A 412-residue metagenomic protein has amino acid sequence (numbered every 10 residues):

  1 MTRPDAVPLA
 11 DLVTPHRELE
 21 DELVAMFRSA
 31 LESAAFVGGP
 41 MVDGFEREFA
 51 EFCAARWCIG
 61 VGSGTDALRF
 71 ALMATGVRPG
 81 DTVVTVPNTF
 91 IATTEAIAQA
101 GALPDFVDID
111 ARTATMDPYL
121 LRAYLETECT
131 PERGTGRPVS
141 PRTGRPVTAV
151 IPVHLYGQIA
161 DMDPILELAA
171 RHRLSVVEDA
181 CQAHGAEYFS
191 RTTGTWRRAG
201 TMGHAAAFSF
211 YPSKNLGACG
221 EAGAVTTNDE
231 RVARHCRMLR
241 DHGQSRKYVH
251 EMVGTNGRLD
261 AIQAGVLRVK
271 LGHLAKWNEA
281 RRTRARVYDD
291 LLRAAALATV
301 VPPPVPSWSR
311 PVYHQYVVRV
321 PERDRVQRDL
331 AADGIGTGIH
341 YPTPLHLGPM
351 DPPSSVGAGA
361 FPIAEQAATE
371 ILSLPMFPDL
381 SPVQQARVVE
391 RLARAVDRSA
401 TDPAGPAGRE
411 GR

Functional and structural regions predicted by a protein language model:
M1-A74, R78, A170, T369 (+2 more regions): Conserved PLP-binding active-site segment in aminotransferase class I/II-type PLP enzymes
L12-V13, V42-R47, A55-R56, Y119 (+7 more regions): PLP-dependent aminotransferase class I/II
E18, E126, R281: Pyridoxal 5′-phosphate
M73-L155, I159-R171, S175-A180, E187: PLP-dependent aminotransferase-like
E95-I97, L168, R198, N215 (+1 more regions): Hydrophobic/aromatic ligand-binding patch that stacks against planar heteroaromatic rings of cofactors or nucleotides
E178-G217, R246-E251: Conserved active-site segment immediately N-terminal to the catalytic lysine that forms the internal aldimine
F208-S209, G223-N228, R268: Short beta-strand-to-turn element immediately C-terminal to the catalytic PLP-Schiff-base lysine in fold type I
